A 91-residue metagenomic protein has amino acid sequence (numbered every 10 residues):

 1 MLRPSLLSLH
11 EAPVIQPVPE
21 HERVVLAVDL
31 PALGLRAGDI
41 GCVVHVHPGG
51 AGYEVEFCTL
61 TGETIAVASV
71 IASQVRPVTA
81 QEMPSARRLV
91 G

Functional and structural regions predicted by a protein language model:
L2-A86: Basic/aromatic-rich interaction segments and small domains that mediate binding to polyanionic partners
V90-G91: Extended, low-polarity transmembrane helix blocks
